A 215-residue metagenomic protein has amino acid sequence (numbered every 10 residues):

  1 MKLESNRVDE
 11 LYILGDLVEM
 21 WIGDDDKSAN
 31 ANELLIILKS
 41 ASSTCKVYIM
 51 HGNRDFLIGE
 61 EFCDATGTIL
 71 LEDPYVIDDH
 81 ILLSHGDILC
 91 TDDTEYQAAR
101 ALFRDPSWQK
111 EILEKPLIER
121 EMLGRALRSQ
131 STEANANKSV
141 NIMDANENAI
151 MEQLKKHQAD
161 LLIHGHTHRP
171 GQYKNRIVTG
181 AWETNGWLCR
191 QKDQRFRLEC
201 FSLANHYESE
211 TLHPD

Functional and structural regions predicted by a protein language model:
M1-D78: Core catalytic region of metal-dependent phosphoesterases/phosphodiesterases, especially metallo-beta-lactamase-like
M1-L3, E210-D215: A structural signal for the main folded, soluble domain(s) of proteins
E10, H80-L82, L161: Structural motif
I13, M50, S84, I163 (+1 more regions): Short glycine/serine/threonine-biased micro-segments
M20, F56, C90, N185 (+1 more regions): Flexible, glycine-rich phosphate/dinucleotide-binding loops and adjacent beta-alpha linkers at cofactor/substrate
I69-E72, D78, D87, D92-A99 (+1 more regions): Conserved beta-sheet core of the metallophosphoesterase superfamily
G86-N146: Active-site-proximal loop/helix segment associated with metal-binding centers of metalloenzymes
E199-S209: Short, solvent-exposed aromatic-acidic interface loops
